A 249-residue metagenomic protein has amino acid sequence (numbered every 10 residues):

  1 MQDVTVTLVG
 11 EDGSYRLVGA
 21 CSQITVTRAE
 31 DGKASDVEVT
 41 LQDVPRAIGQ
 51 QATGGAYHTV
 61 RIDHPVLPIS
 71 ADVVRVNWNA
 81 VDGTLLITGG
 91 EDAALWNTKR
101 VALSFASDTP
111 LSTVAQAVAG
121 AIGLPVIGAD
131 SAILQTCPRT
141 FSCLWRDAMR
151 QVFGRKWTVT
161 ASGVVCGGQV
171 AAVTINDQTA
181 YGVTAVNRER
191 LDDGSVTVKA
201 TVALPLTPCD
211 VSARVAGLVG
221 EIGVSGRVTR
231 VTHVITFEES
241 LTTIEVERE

Functional and structural regions predicted by a protein language model:
M1-L95, D193-K199, P205-T207, G223-E249: Assembly/oligomerization scaffold segments
Q2, D82-A94, I122-R190: Short beta-strand-centered interaction patches in the first periplasmic/extracellular domains of large envelope
G10, D130, Q135-D147, V183-V202 (+2 more regions): Short flexible/disordered coil segments
R16-C21, N97-T109, D147, G167-P208 (+2 more regions): Surface-exposed, non-catalytic interaction/assembly patches
V66, S104-L111, P138-R146: Solvent-exposed, acidic/flexible segments
R100-A102, V114-A117, R155, D193: Short, surface-exposed, polar/charged, turn-prone segments marking secondary-structure boundaries
F105, W157-T158, V215, I222: Aromatic-residue hotspot detector
P110-P125: Glycine-rich, acidic and aromatic/proline-enriched surface loops and short helix-turn segments that act as binding
